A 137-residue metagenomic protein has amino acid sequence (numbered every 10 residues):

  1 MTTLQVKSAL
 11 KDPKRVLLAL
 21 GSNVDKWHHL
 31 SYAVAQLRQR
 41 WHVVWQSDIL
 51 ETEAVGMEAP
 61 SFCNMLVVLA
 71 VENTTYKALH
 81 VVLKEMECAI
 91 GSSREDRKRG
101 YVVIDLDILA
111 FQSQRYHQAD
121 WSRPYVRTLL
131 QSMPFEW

Functional and structural regions predicted by a protein language model:
M1-V6: Short N-terminal or domain-adjacent regulatory/targeting segments
S8-L10: Charged, conformationally dynamic linker/hinge segments that couple catalytic or nucleotide-dependent chemistry
P13-L17: Extreme N-terminal starter segment of soluble prokaryotic enzymes
D25-H28: Short N-terminal binding/cap micro-motifs at the start of the first secondary-structure element
S31-T75: Short, surface-exposed acidic-centric catalytic microdomains
V55-L66, N73-V81, E85-W137: Flexible, gly/pro- and Lys/Arg-enriched active-site loops
